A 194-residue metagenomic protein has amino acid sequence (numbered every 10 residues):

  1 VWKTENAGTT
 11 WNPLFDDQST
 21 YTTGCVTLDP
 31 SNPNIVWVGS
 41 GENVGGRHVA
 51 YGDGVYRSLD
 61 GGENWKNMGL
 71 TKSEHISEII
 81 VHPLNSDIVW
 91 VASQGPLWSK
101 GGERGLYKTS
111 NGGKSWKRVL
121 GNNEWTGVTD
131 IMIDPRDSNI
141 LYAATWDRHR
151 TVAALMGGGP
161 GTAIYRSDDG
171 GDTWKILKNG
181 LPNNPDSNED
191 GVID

Functional and structural regions predicted by a protein language model:
V1-D194: Beta-propeller blade termini and top-face loops
